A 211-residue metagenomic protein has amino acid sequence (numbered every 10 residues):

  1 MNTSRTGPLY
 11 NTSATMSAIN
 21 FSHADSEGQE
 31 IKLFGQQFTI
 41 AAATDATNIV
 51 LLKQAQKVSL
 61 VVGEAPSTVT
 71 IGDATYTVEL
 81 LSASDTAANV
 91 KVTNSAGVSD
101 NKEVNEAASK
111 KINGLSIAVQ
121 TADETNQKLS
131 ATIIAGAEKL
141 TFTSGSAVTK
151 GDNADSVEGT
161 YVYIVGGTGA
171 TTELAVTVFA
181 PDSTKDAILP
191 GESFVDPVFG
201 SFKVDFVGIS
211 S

Functional and structural regions predicted by a protein language model:
M1-S211: Surface-exposed, beta-sheet-biased, low-hydrophobicity segments with strongly acidic/polar composition
